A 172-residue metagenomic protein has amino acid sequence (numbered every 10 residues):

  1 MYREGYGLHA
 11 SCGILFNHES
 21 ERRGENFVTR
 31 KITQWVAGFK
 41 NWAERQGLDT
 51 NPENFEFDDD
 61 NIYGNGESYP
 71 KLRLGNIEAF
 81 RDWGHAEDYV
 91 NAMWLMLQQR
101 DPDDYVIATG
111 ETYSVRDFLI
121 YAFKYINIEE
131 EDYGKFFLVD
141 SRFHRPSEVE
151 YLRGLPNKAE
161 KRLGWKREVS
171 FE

Functional and structural regions predicted by a protein language model:
Y2-E4, V36: Catalytic Tyr-X3-Lys helix of short-chain dehydrogenase/reductase
C12-I14: Conserved beta-strand scaffold in the Rossmann-like NAD(H)/NADP(H)-binding core of dehydrogenases/reductases
F16-E19: Proline-glycine-enriched beta-turn/loop adjacent to the NAD(P) cofactor-binding site in Rossmann-like oxidoreductases
R23, V28-E172: C-terminal substrate-binding subdomain of Rossmann-fold SDR/epimerase-dehydratase oxidoreductases
